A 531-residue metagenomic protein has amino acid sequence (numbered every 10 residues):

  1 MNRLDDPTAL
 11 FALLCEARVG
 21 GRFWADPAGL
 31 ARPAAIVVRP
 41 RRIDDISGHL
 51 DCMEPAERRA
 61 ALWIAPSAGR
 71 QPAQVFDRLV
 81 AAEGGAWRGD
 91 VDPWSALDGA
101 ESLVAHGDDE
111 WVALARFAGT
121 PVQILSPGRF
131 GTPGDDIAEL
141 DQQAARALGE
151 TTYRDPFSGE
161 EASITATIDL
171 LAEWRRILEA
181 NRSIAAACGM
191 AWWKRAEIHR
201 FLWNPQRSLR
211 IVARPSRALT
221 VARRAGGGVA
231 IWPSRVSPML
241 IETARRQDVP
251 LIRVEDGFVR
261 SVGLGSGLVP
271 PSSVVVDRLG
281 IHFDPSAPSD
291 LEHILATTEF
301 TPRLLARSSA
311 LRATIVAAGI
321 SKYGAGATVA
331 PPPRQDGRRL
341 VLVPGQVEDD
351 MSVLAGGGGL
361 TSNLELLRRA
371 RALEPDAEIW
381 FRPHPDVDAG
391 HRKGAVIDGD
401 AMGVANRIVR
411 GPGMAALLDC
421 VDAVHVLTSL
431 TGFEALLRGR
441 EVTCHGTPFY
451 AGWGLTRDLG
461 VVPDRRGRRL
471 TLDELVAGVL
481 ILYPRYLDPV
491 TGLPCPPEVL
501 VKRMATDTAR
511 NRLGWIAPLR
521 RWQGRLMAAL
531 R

Functional and structural regions predicted by a protein language model:
M1-I36, T132-W192, G265-Q335, G454-R531: Leloir-type glycosyltransferase catalytic cores
A9-F11, I46-P55, A68-R78, L178-V212: Short, charged N-terminal beta->alpha structural module
G21-A28, D51, P66-S67, D77-A96 (+3 more regions): A short, well-structured beta->alpha microelement
V38-R41, A65-S67, S126-P127, E255-D256 (+3 more regions): Short loop/turn segments at strand-loop or loop-helix junctions that form parts of catalytic or ligand-binding pockets
R42-W63, L240, G356-L373: Histidine-anchored nucleotide/phosphate-binding helix
E57-D90, L367-R410: Catalytic donor nucleotide-activated moiety binding site of glycosyltransferases and closely related
P93-T132, I231-L240, E255, G411-T456: A donor-sugar binding/catalytic signature common to diverse glycosyltransferases and related nucleotide-sugar
H199, S208-P270, S321, G358-G359 (+1 more regions): Segments forming glycine/polar-rich beta-alpha architectures that bind adenosine-containing cofactors
